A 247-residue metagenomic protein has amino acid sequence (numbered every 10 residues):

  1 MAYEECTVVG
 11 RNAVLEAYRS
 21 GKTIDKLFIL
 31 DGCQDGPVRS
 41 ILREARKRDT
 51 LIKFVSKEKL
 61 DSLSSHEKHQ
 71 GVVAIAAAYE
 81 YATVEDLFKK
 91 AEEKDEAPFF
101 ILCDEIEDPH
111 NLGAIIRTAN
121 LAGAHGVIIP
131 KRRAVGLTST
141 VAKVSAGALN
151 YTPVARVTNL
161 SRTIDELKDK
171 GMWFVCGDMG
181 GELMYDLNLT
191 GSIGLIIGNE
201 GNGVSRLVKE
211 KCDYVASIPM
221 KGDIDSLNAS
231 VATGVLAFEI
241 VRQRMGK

Functional and structural regions predicted by a protein language model:
M1-K90: N-terminal positively charged helical leader segments and presequences
L15, L121, A142-A148, R206-K247: Structured adenosyl-cofactor binding patch, chiefly the S-adenosyl-L-methionine
E16-T23, R39, K89-E182: RNA substrate-binding interface of SAM-dependent RNA methyltransferases
E44, H69-V73, K143-A148, S192-L195: Short, hinge-like loop/turn segments at secondary-structure boundaries
S56, A77, D104, P130-K131 (+5 more regions): Short beta->alpha connector loops at strand-helix junctions that form conserved, small/polar/Pro-enriched
H110-A114, V204, T233: Short glycine/serine/threonine-rich phosphate/pyrophosphate-binding segments that cradle anionic phosphate groups
V175-N228: Active-site/ligand-binding-proximal alpha/beta "capping" segment
